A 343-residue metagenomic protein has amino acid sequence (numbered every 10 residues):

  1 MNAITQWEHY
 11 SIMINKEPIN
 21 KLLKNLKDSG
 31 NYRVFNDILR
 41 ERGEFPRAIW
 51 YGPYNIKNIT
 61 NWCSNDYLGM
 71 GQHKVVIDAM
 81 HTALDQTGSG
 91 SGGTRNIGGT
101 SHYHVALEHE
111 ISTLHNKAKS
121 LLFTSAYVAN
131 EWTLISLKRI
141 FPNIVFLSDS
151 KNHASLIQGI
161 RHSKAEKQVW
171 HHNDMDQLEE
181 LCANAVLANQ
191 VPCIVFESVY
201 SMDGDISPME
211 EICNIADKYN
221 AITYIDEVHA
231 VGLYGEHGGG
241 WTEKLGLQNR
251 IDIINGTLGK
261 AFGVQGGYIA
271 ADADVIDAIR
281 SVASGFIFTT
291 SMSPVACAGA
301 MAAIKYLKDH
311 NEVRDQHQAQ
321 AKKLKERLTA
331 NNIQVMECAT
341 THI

Functional and structural regions predicted by a protein language model:
W7, I14-N15, K21-T87, A221: N-terminal "arm"/small-domain region of PLP-dependent enzymes with the aminotransferase-like
D66, Q168, H172-I225: Active-site phosphate-binding strand-loop segment of PLP-dependent enzymes
I77-S125: Conserved N-terminal alpha-helix of the aminotransferase class I/II PLP-enzyme fold
S125, L147-S163: Substrate-binding/gating loop at the entrance of the active-site cleft, primarily in PLP-dependent aminotransferase-like
L134-A154, M175: Conserved PLP-anchoring active-site segment centered on the Schiff-base-forming lysine
H237, E243-A278, M292: Active-site PLP attachment segment
V295-D315, E326-A330: Amphipathic alpha-helix from the class-I
Q316-K322, T329-I343: Conserved PLP-binding catalytic core of the aspartate aminotransferase-like
